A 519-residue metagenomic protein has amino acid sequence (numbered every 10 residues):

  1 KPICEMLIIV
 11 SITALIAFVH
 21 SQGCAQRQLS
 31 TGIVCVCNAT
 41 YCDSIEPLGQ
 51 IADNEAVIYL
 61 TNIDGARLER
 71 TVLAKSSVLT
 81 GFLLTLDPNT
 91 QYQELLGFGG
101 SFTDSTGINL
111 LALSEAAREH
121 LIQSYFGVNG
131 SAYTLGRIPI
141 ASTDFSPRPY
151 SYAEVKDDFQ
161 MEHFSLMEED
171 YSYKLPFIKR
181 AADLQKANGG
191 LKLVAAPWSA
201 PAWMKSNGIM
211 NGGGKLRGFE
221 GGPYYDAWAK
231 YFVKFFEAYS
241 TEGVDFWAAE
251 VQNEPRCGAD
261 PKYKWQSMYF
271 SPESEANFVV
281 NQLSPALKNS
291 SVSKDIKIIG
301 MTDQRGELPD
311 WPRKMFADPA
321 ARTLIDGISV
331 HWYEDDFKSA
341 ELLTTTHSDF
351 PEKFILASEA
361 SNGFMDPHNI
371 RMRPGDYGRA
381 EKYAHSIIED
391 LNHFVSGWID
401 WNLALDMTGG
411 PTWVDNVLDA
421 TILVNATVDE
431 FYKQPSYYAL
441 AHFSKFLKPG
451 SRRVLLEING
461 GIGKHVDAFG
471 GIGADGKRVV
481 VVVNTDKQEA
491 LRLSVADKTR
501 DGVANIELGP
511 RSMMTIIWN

Functional and structural regions predicted by a protein language model:
K1-C4, A249: N-terminal amphipathic/basic-hydrophobic helices that include classical n-h-c signal peptides and signal-anchor
C4-Q22: Cleavable N-terminal signal peptides of Sec/SRP-targeted secreted and luminal proteins
Q22-F82, L86, L193-A195, K230-W247 (+1 more regions): Substrate-binding and catalytic surfaces of secreted/luminal carbohydrate-active proteins
N62-W247, V251, S267-S271, N277 (+1 more regions): N-terminal catalytic cores of secreted or lumenal carbohydrate-active enzymes
F102, I140, N253, G300 (+1 more regions): Short glycine-centered, acidic/aromatic-flanked micro-motifs in structured strand/loop junctions that mark active-site
T143, E254, G363: Active-site loop signature of alpha/beta-hydrolase-fold enzymes
Q252-G258: Short, conserved phosphate-binding/catalytic loop or strand-edge motifs used in phosphoryl-/nucleotidyl-transfer
